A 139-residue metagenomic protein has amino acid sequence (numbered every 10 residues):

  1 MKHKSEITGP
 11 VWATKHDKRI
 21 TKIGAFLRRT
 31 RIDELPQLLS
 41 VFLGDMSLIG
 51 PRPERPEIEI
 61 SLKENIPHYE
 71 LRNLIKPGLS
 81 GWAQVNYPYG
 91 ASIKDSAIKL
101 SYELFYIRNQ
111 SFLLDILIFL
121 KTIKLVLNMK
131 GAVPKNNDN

Functional and structural regions predicted by a protein language model:
M1-N139: Conserved small/aromatic sequence motifs within transmembrane helices
